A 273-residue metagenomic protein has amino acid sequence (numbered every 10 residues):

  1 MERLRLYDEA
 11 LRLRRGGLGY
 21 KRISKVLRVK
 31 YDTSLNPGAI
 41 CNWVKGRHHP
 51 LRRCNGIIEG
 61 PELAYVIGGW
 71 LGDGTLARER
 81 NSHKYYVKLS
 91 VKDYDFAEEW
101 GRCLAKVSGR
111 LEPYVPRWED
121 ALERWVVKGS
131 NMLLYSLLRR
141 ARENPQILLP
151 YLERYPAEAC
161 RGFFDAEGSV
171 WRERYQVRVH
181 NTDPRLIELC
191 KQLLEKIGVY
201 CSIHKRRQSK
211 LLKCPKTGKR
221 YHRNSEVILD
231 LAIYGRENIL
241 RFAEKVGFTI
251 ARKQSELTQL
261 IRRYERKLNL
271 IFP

Functional and structural regions predicted by a protein language model:
M1-P273: Internal intein/HINT superfamily modules and their associated LAGLIDADG
